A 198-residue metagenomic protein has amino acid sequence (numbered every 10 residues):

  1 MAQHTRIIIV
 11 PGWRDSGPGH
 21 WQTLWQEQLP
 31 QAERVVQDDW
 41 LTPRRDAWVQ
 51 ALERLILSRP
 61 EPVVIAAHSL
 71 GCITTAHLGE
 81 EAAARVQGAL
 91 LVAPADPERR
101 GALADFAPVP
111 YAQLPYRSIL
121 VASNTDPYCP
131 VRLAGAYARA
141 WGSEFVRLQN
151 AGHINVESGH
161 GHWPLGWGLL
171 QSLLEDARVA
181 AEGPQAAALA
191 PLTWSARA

Functional and structural regions predicted by a protein language model:
A2-E61, L192-W194: Active-site catalytic motif of lipid deacylating hydrolases and related acyltransferases
D15-S16, P97-E98, N124-C129: Acidic catalytic loop of the alpha/beta-hydrolase fold
Q26, N124-S143: Conserved loop-alpha-helix segment in the C-terminal half of the alpha/beta-hydrolase fold that carries the catalytic
Q31-E33, R139-N155: Catalytic histidine neighborhood in serine/cysteine hydrolases with alpha/beta-hydrolase-type architecture
A47, V156-S172: Post-His helix in hydrolase/transferase enzymes
I65-T75: Gly/Ala-rich beta-loop-alpha elbow adjacent to hydrolase catalytic centers
A84-R100, R117: A conserved short beta-strand
L114-P115, I119-A122, D126: Short beta-strand/loop motif that positions the catalytic acidic residue of the alpha/beta-hydrolase fold
